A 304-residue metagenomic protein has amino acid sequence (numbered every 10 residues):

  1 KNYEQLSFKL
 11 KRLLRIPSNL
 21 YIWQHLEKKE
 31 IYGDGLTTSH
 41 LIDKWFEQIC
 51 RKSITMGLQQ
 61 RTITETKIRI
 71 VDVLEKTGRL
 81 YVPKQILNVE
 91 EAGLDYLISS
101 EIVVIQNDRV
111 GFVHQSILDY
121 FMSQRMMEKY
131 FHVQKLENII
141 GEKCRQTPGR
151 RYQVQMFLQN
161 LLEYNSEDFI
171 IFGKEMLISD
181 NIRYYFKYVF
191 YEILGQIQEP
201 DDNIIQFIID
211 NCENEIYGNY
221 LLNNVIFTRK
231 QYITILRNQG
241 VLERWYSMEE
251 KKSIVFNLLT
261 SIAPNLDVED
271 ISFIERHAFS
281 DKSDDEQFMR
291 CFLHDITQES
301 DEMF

Functional and structural regions predicted by a protein language model:
K1-C144: Extended hydrophobic
R79, Q106, Q124-F304: Extended amphipathic alpha-helical scaffold segments
